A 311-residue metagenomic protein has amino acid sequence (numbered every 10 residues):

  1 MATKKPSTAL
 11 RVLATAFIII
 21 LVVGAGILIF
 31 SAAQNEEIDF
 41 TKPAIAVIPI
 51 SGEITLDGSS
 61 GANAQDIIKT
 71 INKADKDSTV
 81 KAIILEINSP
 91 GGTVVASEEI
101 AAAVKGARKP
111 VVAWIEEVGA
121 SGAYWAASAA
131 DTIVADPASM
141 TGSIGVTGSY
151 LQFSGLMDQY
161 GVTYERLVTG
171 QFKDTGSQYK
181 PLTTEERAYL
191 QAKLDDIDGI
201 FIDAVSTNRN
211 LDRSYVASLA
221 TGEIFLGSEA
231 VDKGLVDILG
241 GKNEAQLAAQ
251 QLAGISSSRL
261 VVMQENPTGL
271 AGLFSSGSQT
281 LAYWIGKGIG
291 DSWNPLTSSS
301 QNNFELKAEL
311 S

Functional and structural regions predicted by a protein language model:
M1-A113, V118-G122, T132-A135, S149-S311: N-terminal organellar transit peptides
A138-V146: Active-site loop architecture of trypsin-fold serine endopeptidases
